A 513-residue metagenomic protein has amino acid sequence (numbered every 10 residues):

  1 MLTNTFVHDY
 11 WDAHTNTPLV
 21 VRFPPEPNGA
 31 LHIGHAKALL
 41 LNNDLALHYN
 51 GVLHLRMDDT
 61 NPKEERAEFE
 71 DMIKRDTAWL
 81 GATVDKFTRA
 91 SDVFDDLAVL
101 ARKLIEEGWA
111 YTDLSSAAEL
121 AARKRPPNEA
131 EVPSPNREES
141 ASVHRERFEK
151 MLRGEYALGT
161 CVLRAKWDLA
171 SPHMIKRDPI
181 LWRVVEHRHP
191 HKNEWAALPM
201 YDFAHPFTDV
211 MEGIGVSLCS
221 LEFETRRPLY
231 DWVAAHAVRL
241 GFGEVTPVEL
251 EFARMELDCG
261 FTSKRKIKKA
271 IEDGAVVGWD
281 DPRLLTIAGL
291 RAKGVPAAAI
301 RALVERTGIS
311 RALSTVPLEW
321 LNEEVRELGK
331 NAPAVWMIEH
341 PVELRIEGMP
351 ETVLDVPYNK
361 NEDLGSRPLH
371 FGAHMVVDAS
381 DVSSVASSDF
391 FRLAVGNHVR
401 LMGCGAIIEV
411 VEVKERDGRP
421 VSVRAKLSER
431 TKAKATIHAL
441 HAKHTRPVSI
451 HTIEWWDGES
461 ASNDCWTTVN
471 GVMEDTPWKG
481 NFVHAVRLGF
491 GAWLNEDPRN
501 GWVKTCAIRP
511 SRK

Functional and structural regions predicted by a protein language model:
M1-P133, E139, E222-E249, E256 (+1 more regions): N-terminal Rossmann-like or analogous alpha/beta NTP/dinucleotide-binding catalytic cores that position adenine
V20-N28, H54-D59, V210-L218, D281-I287 (+1 more regions): Glycine- and acidic
N42, I73, L104, I300 (+2 more regions): Residue-level signal for inorganic ion chemistry
K63, F87-A90, S134-E138, E155 (+7 more regions): Hydrophobic alpha-helical scaffolding
E107-I267, K330-A334, H340-S428: Active-site cores that bind ATP or allylic diphosphates and position pyrophosphate for catalysis
V245-E324: Long, charged, mostly alpha-helical binding arms that flank functional sites
L303-I309, L318-K513: Substrate/cofactor-recognition hotspot
